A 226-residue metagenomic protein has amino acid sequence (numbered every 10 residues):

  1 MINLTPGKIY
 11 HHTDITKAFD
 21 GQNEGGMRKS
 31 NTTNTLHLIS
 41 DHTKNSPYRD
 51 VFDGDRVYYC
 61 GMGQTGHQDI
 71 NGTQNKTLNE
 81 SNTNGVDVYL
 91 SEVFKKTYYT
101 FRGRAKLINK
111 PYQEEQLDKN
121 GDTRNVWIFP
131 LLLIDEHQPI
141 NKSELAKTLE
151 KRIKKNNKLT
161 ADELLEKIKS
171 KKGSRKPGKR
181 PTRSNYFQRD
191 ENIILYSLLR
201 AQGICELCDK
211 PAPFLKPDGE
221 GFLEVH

Functional and structural regions predicted by a protein language model:
M1-T100: Acidic, glycine-rich low-complexity segments with interspersed aromatic residues
T35, I128, F222: A residue-level signal for beta-strand positions that form part of recognition/binding surfaces within mature
H42, E92-F94, N109, A201 (+1 more regions): Generic secondary-structure microfeatures
D87, R102-R104, I194: Conserved beta-strand residues within beta-sheet cores
F94-I153: Compact mixed alphabeta submodule
N156-E220: Short, charged surface segments at domain edges that flank catalytic/cofactor-binding sites
E220-H226: Accessory, usually C-terminal, subdomains that scaffold auxiliary metal cofactors
